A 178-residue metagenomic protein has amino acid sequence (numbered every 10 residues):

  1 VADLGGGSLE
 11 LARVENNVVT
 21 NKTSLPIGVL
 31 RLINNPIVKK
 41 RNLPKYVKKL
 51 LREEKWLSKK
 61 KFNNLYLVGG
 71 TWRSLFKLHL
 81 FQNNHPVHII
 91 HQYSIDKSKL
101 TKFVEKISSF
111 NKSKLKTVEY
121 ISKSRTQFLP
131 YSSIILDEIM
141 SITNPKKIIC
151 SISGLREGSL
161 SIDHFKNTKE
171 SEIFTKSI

Functional and structural regions predicted by a protein language model:
V1-D3: Short glycine-aspartate micro-motif
G5-E10, G70: Ser/Thr-glycine-rich phosphate-binding loops at phosphate-binding pockets of nucleotides, nucleotide cofactors
R13-I178: Helical "lid/coupling" subdomains associated with nucleotide-phosphate turnover
